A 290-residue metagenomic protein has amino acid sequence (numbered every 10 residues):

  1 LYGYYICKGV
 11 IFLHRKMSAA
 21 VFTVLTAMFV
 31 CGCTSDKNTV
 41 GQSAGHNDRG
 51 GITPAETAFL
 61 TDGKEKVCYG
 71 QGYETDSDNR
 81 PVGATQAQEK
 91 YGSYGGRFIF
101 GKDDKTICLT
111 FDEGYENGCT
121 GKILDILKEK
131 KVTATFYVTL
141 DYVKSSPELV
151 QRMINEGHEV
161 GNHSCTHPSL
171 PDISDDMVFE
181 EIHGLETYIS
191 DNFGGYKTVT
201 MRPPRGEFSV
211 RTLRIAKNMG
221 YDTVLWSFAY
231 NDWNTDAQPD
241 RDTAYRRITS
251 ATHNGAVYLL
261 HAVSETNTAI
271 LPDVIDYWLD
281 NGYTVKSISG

Functional and structural regions predicted by a protein language model:
L1-F12: Short, Lys/Arg-enriched N-terminal segments with co-localized hydrophobic residues within the first ~10-30 amino acids
H14, S18, F29-T110, E116-I123 (+4 more regions): N-terminal pre-catalytic segment of deacetylase/amide-hydrolase enzymes
T23-F29: Bacterial N-terminal signal peptides
C68-P171, M177-S190, K197-T198: Active-site beta->alpha N-cap acidic-glycine motif
I107-T110, A134-V138, E159-N162, V199-P203 (+3 more regions): Structural recognition of the beta-strand scaffold that forms the well-ordered cores of secreted hydrolase catalytic
C119-K122, P168-F193, E207-N254, N267-D273: Alpha-helical scaffold elements lining the catalytic groove of polysaccharide deacetylases
V138-Y142, T166, S227-W233, G290: Short, acidic/turn-prone active-site loops that include or flank metal/cofactor- and phosphate-binding residues
T252-S289: Catalytic grooves of carbohydrate-active enzymes
